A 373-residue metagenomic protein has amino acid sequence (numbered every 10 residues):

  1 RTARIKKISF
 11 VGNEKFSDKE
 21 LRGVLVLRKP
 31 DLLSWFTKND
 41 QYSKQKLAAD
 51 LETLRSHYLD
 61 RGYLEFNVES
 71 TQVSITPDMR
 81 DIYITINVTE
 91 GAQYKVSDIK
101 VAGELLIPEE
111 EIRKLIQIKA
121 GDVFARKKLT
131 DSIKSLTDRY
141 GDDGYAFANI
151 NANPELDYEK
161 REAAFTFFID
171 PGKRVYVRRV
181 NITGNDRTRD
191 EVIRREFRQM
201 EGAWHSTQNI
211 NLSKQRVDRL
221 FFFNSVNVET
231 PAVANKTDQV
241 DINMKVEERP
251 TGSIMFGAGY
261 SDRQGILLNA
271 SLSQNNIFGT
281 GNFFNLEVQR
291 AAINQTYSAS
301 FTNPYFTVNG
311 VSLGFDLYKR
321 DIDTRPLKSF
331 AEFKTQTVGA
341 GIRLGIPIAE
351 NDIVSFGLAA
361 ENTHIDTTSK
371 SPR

Functional and structural regions predicted by a protein language model:
R1-L220, S225-V226, T230-I242, V246 (+1 more regions): Interaction-mediating elements
R4-K6, S17-K19, G23-W35, D40 (+2 more regions): Gram-negative/organellar outer-membrane beta-barrel architecture
